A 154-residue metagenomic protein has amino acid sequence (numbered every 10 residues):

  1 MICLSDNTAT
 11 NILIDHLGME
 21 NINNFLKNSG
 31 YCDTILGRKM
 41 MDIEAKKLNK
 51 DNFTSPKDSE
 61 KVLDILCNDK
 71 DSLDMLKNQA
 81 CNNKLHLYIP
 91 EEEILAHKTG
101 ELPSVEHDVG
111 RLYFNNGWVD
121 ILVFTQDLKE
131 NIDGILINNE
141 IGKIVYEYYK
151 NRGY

Functional and structural regions predicted by a protein language model:
T10-L63: Mid-domain, small-residue-enriched loop/turn segments at the edges of structured enzyme/sensor domains
H16-G18, K61-N83, T99-Y154: Structured C-terminal helix/loop/strand segments within mature extracytoplasmic catalytic/sensor domains
N28, C32, L76-Y88: Short, mixed-charge aromatic SLiMs
D33, E92, W118: A residue-level signal for beta-strand positions that form part of recognition/binding surfaces within mature
I89-A96: Short Pro/Gly-enriched beta-strand edge/turn motifs at strand-loop
